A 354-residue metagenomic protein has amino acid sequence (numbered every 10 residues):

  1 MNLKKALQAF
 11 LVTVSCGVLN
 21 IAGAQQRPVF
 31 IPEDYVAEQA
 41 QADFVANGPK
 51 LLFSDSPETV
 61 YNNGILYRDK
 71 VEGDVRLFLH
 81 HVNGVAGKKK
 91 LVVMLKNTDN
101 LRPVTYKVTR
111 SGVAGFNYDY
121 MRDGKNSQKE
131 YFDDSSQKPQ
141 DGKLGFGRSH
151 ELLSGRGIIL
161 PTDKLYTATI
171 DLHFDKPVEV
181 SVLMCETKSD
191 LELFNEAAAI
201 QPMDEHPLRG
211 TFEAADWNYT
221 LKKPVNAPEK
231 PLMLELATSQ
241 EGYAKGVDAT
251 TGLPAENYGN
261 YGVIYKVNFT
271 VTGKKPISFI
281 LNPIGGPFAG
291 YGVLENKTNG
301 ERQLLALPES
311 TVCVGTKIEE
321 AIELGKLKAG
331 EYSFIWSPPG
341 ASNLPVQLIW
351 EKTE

Functional and structural regions predicted by a protein language model:
A9-V18: Bacterial N-terminal signal peptides
R27-I31, V271-E354: C-terminal functional regions that serve as terminal interaction/effector modules
R27-R68, D204-Y243: A eukaryote-biased signal for short, well-structured alpha-helical docking elements
H81-G87, M94-P103, V108, L172-F174 (+2 more regions): Asparagine-centered strand-capping/turn motif at beta-strand->loop junctions
N83, N100-D123, F279-G290: Short acidic, flexible loop segments centered on an aromatic residue
G84-V92, K164-A168, Y261-V267, G330: Short, solvent-exposed loop/turn segments enriched in Ser/Thr/Gly
D123-D163, Q303-A329: Intrinsically disordered, low-complexity Pro/Gly/Ser/Thr-rich segments with frequent PxxP/GP/PP motifs and embedded
I158-E196, S342-T353: Terminal connector regions
